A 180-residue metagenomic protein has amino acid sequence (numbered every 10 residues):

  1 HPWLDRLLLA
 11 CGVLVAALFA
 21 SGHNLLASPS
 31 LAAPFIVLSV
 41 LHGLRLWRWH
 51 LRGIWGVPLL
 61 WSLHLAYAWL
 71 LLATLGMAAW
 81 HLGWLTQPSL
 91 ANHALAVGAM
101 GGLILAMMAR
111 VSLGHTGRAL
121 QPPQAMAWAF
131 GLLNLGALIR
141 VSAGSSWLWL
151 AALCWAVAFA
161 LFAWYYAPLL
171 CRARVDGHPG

Functional and structural regions predicted by a protein language model:
H1-G180: Hydrophobic alpha-helical transmembrane segments of multi-pass integral membrane proteins
